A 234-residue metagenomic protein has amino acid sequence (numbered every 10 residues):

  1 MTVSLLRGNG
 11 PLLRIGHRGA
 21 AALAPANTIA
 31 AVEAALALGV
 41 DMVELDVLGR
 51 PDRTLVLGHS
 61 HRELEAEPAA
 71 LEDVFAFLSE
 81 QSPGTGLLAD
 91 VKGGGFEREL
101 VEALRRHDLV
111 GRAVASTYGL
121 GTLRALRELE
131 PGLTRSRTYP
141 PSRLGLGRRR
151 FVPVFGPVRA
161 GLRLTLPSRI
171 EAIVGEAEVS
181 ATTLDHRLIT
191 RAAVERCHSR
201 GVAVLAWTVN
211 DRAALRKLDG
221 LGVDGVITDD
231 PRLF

Functional and structural regions predicted by a protein language model:
M1-F234: Phosphate-group recognition and catalysis centered on beta-loop-alpha active-site segments
